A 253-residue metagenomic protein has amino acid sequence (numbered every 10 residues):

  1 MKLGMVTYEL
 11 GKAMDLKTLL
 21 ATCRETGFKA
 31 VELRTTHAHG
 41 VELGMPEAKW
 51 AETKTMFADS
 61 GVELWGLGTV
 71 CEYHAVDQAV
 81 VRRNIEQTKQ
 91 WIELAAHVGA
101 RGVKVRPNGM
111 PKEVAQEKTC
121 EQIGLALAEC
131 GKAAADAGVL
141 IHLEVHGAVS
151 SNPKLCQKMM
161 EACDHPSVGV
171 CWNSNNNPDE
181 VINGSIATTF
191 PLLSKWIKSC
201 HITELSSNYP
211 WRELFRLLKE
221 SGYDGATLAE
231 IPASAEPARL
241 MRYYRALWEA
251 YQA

Functional and structural regions predicted by a protein language model:
M1-G4, K12-G27, S150-A253: Histidine-acidic metal/acid-base catalytic patches
K2-T7, A30-E32, G61-G68, A100-K104 (+4 more regions): Structural preference for beta-strand elements that scaffold enzyme active sites
V6-L10, R34-A38, T69-E72, N108-M110 (+5 more regions): Active-site beta-loop-alpha junctions enriched in small/polar residues
E9-A13, L43: Short, N-terminal intrinsically disordered low-complexity segments that are rich in Pro/Gly and polar/charged residues
M14-K17, A21-R24, K54-E63, Y73-V170 (+1 more regions): Active-site acidic/histidine proton-transfer and metal-coordination neighborhood in alpha/beta enzyme cores
G27-M45, G68: N-terminal substrate-binding region of glycoside hydrolase catalytic domains
G40-L43, V114, P178-V181: A generic structural signal for short coil/turn motifs at secondary-structure boundaries
E42-A58: Glycine-rich, positively charged N-terminal anion/phosphate-binding segment
